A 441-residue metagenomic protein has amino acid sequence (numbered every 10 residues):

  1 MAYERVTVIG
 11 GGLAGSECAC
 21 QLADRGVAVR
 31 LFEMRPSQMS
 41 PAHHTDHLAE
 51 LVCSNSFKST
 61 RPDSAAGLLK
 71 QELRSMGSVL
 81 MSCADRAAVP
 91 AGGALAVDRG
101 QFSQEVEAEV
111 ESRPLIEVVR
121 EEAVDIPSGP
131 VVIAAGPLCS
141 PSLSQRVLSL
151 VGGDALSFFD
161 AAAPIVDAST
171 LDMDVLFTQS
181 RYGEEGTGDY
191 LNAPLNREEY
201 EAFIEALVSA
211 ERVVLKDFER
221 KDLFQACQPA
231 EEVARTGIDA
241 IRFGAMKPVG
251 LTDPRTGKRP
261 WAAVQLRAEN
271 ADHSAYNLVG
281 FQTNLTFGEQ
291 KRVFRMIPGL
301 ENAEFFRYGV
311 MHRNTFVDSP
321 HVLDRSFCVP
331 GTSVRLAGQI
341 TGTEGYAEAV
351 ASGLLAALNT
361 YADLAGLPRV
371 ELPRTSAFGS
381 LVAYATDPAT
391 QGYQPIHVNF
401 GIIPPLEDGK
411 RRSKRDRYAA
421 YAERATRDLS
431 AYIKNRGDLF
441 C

Functional and structural regions predicted by a protein language model:
A2-A14: Beta1/beta-strand and adjacent pyrophosphate-binding region of the FAD-binding site in flavoprotein oxidoreductases
C20-S82, T375-A385: N-terminal FAD cofactor-binding segment of flavoenzymes
P62-A66, K70, S78-G93, V151-D160 (+1 more regions): A short alpha-helix-loop-beta-strand transition element characteristic of N-terminal alpha/beta dinucleotide-binding
E72-R146: Feature captures the FAD/FMN-dependent oxidoreductase FAD-binding
S112-D272, Y276-F287, K291-R292: Predominantly flavin-linked oxidoreductase catalytic cores and closely associated redox partners
L278-T343, V350-S352, V370-P388, G392-N399 (+1 more regions): A glycine-rich dinucleotide-binding beta-alpha-beta segment and adjacent secondary-structure elements that constitute
V350-V370: Internal hydrophobic alpha-helix adjacent to the cofactor/substrate pocket in enzyme cavities
P395-C441: C-terminal auxiliary extensions adjacent to catalytic cores
